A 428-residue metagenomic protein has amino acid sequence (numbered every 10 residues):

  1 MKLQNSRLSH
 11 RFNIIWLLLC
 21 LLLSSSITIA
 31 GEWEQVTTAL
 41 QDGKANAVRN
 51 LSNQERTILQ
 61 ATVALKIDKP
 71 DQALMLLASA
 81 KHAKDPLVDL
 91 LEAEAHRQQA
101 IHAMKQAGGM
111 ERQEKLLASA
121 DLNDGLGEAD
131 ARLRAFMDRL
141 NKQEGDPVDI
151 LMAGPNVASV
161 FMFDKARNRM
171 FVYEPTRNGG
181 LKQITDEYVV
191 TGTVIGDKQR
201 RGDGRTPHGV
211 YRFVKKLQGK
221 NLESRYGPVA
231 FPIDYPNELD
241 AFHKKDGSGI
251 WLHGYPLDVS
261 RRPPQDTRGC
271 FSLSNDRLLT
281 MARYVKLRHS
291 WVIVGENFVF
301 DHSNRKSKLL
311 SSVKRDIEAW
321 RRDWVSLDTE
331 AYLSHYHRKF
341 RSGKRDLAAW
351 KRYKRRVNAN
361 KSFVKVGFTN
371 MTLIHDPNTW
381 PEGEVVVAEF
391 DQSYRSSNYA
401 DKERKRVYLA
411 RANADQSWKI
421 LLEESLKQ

Functional and structural regions predicted by a protein language model:
I15-S25: Bacterial N-terminal signal peptides
E32-A129: Alpha-helical protein-protein interaction scaffolds
A95, K215-E318: Exported/periplasmic cell-wall-interacting domains
D138-I250, P256, S260: Gly/Pro-biased beta-strand-loop elements
L309-D328, H335: Short, aromatic-enriched amphipathic alpha-helices that serve as compact interaction elements
L333-R345: Short, solvent-exposed secondary-structure junction/capping segments
R355-R406: Surface-exposed, charged secondary-structure patches
Y399-Q428: Short beta-strand edge/turn micro-motifs at domain boundaries
